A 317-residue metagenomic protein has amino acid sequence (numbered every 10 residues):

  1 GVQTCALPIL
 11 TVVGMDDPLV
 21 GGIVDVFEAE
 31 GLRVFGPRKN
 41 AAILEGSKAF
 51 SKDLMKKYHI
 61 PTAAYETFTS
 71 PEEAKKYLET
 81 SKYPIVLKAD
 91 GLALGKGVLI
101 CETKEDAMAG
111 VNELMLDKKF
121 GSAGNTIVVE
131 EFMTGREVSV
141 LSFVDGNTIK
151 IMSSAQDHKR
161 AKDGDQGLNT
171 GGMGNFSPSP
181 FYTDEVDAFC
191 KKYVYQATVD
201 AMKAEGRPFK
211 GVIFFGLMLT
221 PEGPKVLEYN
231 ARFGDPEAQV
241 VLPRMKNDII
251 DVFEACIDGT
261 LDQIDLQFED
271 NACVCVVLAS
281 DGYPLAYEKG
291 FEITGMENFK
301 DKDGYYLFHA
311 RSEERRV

Functional and structural regions predicted by a protein language model:
G1-L7: Short, small-residue-biased leader/transition segments that mark boundaries at the very start of proteins
A6, R38-I43, E113, Q156-D157: Short, acidic/turn-prone active-site loops that include or flank metal/cofactor- and phosphate-binding residues
L10-S47, H59-T69: A short, GP-enriched loop/loop-strand-helix hinge that lies immediately N-terminal to, or at the N-terminal rim
V12-V13, V34-P37, A64-T67, I85-A89 (+4 more regions): General beta-strand structural signal in soluble alpha/beta enzymes
Y83-E102, V241: Conserved anion/nucleotide-ligand pocket segment
V98-V240: Internal nucleotide-binding/catalytic subdomain
K191-I213, N230-K302, L307-S312: Active-site "cap" helix and flanking loop/linker of ATP-utilizing ligase/carboxylase catalytic domains
R315-V317: A short, hydrophobic C-terminal helix/tail in secreted or cell-surface proteins
